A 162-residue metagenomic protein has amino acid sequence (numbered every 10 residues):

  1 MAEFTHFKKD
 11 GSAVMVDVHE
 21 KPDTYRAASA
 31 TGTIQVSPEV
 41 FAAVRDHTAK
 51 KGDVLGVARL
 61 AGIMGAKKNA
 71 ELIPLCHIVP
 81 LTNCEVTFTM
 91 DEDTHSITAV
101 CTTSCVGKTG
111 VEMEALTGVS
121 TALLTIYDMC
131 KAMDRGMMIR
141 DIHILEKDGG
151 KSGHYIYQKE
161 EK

Functional and structural regions predicted by a protein language model:
M1-L55, L60-H77, N83-K162: C-terminal binding/interaction regions
